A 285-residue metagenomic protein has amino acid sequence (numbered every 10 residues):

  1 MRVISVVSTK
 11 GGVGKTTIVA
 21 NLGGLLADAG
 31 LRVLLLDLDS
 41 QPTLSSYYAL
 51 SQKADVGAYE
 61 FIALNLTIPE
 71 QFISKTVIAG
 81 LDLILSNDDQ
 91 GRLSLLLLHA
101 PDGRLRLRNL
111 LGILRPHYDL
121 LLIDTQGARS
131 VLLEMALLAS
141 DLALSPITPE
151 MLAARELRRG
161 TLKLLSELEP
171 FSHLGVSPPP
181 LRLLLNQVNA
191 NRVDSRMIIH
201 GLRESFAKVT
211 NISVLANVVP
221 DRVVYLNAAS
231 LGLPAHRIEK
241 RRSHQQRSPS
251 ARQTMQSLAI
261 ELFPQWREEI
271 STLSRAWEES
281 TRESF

Functional and structural regions predicted by a protein language model:
M1-F285: P-loop NTP-binding core
